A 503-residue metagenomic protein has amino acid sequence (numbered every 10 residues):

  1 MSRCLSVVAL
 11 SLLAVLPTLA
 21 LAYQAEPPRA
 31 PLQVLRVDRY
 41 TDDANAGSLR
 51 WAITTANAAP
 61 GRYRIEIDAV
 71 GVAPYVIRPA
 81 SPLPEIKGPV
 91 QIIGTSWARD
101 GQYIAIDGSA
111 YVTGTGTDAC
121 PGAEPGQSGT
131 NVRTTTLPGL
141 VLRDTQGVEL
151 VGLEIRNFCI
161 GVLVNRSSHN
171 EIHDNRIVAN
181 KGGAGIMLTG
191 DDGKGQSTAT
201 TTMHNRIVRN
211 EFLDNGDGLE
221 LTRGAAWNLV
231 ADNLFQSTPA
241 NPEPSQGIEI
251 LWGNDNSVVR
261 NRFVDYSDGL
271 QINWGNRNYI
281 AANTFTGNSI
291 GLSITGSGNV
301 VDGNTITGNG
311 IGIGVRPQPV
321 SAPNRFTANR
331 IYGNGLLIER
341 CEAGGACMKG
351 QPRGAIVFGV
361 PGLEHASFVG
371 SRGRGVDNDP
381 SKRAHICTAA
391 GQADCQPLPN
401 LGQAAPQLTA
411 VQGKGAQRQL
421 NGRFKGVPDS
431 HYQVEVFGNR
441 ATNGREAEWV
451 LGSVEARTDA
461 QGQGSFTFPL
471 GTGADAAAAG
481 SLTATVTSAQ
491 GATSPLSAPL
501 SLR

Functional and structural regions predicted by a protein language model:
M1-A9: Bacterial N-terminal signal peptides that target proteins for export
V8-P17: Bacterial N-terminal signal peptides
Y23-G161, R166-E171, N324-A477, T483-S488 (+1 more regions): N-terminal, post-signal-peptide segments of secreted/periplasmic proteins
Q33, Y63, Y75, G88-V90 (+18 more regions): The right-handed parallel beta-helix/beta-solenoid scaffold, focusing on the short coil/turn and N-cap positions
D107-E249: Right-handed parallel beta-helix
A110, C159-V164, K181-L188, D214-R223 (+6 more regions): Short glycine/acidic-rich loop motifs that flank beta-strands on beta-rich extracellular proteins
G491-R503: Edge beta-strands of extracellular beta-sandwich domains
